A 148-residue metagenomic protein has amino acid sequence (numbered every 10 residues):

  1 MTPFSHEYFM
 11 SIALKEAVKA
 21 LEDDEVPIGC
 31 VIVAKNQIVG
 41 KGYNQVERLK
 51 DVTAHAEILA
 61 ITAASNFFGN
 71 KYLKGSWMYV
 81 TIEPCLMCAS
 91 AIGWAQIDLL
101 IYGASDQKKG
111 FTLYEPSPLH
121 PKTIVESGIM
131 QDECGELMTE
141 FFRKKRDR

Functional and structural regions predicted by a protein language model:
M1-D23, P84, S90-R148: Zinc-dependent deaminase
A13, A17-A20, C30, A56 (+1 more regions): Small-residue (primarily alanine) positions within well-ordered alpha-helices, especially packing/interaction faces
I28-N36: Short beta-strand scaffold segments in enzyme catalytic cores
A34-K35, T62, K74: A cytosolic small-molecule/anion-sensing beta-strand core signal
V39-V46, K122-I124: Short beta->alpha transition motifs characteristic of CBS
G40-K41, E57-F67: Glycine/small-residue-rich phosphate/adenosyl-binding loop
R48-L59: A short, polar/charged loop-to-alpha-helix boundary motif
N70-I82: Immediate flanking context of iron-sulfur cluster ligation sites
